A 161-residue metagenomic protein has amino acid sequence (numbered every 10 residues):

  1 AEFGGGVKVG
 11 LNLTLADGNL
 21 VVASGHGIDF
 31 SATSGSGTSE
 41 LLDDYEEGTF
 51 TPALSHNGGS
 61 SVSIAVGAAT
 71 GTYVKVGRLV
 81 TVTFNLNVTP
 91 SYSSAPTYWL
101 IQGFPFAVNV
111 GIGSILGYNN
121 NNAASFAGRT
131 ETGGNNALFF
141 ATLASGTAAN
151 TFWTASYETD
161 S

Functional and structural regions predicted by a protein language model:
A1-G59, T83, P90, Y118: Intrinsic low-complexity, repeat-rich intrinsically disordered segments enriched in small/flexible residues
L15, K75, T130-T132: Generic beta-strand structural signal
G18, H26, R78, N135-N136: Beta-strand-connecting loop/turn residues
A32-L41, T49-V76, N85-V108, T142-A149: Surface-exposed ligand/attachment interfaces on beta-rich extracellular proteins
V80-V82, F104, A155: Residue-level detector of buried hydrophobic side-chain packing in well-ordered secondary-structure elements
G103-F140: Extracellular attachment/recognition segments
A149-S161: Short, structured beta-strand segments at or near domain termini in extracellular proteins/domains
